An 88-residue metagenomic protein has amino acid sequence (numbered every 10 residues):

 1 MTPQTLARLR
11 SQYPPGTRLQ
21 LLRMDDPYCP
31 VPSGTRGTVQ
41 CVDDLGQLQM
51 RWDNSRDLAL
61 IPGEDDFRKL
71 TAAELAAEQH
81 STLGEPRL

Functional and structural regions predicted by a protein language model:
M1-L83: Basic/aromatic-rich interaction segments and small domains that mediate binding to polyanionic partners
E85-L88: Conserved ATP-binding/catalytic motifs of P-loop helicase motor domains
